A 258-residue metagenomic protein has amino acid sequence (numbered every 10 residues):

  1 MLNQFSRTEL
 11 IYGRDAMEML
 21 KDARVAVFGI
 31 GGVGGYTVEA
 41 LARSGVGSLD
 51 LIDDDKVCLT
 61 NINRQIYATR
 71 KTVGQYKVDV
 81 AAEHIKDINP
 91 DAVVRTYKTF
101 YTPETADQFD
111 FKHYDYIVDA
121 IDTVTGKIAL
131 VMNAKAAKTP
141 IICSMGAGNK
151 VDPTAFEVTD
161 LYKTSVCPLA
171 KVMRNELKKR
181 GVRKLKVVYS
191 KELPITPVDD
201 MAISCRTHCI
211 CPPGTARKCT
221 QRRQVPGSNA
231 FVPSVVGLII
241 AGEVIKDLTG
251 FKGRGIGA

Functional and structural regions predicted by a protein language model:
M1-A26: N-terminal charged helix/coil linker that caps or initiates catalytic domains
L2, K112-H113, I121, G126 (+3 more regions): Glycine-rich phosphate/adenylate-binding loop
V27-G29, I52: Conserved N-terminal Rossmann-fold NAD(P)-binding element of oxidoreductases
V33-G34: Hydrophobic/small residue at the entry helix of a nucleotide-binding pocket
A42-S48, A136: Conserved S-adenosyl-L-methionine
V46, L51-N89: Glycine-rich phosphate-binding loop and adjoining beta1-alpha1-beta2 segment of Rossmann-like nucleotide-binding folds
T60-Y67, N149-D160: Acidic/polar active-site rim loop that often engages polyanionic ligands
K98-A106: Conserved SAM/SAH-binding loop
